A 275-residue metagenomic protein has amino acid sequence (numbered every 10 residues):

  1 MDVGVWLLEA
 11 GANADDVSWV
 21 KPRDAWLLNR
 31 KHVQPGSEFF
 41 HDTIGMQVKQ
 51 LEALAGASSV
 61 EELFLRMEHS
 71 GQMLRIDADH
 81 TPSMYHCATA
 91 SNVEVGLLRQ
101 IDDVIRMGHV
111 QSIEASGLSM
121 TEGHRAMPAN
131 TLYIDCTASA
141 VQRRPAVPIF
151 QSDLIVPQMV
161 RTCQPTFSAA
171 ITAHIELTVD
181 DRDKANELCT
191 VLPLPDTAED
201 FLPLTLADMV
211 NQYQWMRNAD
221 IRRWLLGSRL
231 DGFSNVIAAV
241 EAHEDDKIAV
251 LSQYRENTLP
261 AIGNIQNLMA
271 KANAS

Functional and structural regions predicted by a protein language model:
M1-H69, M73-R75, H80-V93, D103 (+2 more regions): Rossmann-like dinucleotide-binding core of oxidoreductases
M1-L27, F167-N218: Rossmann-like dinucleotide/flavin-binding elements
D2-V5, D135-S152: Flavin (primarily FAD) binding-site architecture
W26-L27, S112-A115, V141-R143: Flexible loop/turn segments at secondary-structure boundaries
R106-T121: A conserved short coil-to-beta-strand element within the FAD-binding core of flavoproteins
E122-N130, R143, V147-A173: FAD-binding beta-loop-beta segment adjacent to the flavin cofactor pocket
P148-I155, C163, E176, D180 (+1 more regions): C-terminal lid/capping helical subdomain adjacent to the catalytic/cofactor pocket in oxidative enzymes
